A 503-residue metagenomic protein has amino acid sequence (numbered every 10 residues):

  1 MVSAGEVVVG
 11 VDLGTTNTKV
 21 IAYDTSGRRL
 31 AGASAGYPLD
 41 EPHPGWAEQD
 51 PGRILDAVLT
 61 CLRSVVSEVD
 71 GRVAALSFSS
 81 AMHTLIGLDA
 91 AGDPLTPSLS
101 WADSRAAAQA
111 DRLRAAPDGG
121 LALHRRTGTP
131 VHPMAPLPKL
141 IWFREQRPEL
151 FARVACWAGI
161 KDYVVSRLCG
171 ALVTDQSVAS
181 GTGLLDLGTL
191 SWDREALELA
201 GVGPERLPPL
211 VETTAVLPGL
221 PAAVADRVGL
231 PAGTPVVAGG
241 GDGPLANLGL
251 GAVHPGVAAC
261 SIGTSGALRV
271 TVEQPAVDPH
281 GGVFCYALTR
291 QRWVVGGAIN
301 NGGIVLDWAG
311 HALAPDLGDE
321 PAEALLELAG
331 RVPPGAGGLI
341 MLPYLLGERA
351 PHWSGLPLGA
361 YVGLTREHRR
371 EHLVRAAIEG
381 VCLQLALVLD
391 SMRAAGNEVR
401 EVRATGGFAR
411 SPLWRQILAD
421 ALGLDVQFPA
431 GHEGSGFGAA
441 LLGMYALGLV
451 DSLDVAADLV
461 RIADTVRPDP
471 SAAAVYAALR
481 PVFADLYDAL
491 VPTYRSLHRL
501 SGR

Functional and structural regions predicted by a protein language model:
M1-P97, A108, R125, A225-D226 (+4 more regions): N-terminal glycine/serine-rich phosphate-binding loop of ATP-dependent small-molecule kinases, especially carbohydrate
V2-S3, V9-G10, A107, R114-T127 (+4 more regions): Active-site core segments that coordinate phosphate-bearing ligands/cofactors across diverse enzyme families
A4, G14-T16, R72-A74, F78-A81 (+6 more regions): Short, basic and Ser/Thr-rich N-terminal targeting/leader segments
G27, D50, L76, D103 (+3 more regions): Residue-level signal for inorganic ion chemistry
P38-E48, A122-L123, V173-S180, G203-R206 (+1 more regions): Gly-rich Lys/Arg/Thr-decorated short loops/hinges at beta-loop-alpha junctions or inter-strand turns that position
R63, S67-W101, T129-P136, V165-D186 (+2 more regions): Short beta-strand-loop/turn "lid" adjacent to the catalytic site in phosphate-handling enzymes
